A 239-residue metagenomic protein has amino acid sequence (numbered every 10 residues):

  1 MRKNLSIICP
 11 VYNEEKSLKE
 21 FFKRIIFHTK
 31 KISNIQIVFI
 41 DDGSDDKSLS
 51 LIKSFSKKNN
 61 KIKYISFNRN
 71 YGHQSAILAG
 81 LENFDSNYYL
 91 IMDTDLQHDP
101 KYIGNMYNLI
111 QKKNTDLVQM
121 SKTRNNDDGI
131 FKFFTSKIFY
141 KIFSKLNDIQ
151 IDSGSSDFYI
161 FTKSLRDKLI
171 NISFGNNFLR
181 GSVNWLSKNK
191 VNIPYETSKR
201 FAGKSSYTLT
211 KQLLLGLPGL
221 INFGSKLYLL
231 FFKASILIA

Functional and structural regions predicted by a protein language model:
M1-N4, K16, N125, R180-A239: Hydrophobic helical membrane-anchoring modules
N4-S6, Q36: Cell-envelope/extracellular polymer assembly enzymes that use nucleotide-activated donors
E14-H28: Short, well-formed alpha-helical segments that are part of the catalytic scaffolds of diverse glycosyltransferases
K16-E20, D46-S54: Acidic helix N-cap motif at the loop->helix transition within catalytic regions of sugar-transfer enzymes
F22, S33-S44, I65-S66: Short beta-strand/loop segment that forms part of the nucleotide-sugar
D41-L49, L96-Q97: A conserved acidic beta->alpha catalytic loop
F67-R69, H73-N83, Y88, P100-N177 (+1 more regions): Acceptor/aglycone-binding surface of glycosyltransferases and processive sugar-polymer synthases
